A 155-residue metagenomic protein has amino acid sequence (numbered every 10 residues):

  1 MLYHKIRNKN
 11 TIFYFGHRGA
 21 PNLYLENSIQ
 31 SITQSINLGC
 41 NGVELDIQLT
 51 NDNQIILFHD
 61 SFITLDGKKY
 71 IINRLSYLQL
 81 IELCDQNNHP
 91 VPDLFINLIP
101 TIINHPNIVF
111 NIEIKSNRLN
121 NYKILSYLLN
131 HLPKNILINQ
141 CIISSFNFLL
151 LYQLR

Functional and structural regions predicted by a protein language model:
M1-R155: Phosphate-group recognition and catalysis centered on beta-loop-alpha active-site segments
